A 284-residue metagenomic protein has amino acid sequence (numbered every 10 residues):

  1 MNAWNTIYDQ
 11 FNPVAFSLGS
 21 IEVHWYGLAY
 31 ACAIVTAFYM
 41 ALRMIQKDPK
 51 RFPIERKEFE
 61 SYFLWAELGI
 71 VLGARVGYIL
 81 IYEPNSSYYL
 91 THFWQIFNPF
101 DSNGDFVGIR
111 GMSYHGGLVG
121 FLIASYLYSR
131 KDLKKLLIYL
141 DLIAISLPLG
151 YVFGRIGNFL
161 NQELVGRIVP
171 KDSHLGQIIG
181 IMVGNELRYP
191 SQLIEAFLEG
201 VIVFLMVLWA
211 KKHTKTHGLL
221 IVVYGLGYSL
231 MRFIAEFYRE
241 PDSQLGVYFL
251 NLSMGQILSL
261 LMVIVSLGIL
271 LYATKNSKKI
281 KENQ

Functional and structural regions predicted by a protein language model:
M1-Q284: A feature for loop-to-transmembrane-helix boundaries and adjacent hydrophobic helices in multi-pass integral membrane
